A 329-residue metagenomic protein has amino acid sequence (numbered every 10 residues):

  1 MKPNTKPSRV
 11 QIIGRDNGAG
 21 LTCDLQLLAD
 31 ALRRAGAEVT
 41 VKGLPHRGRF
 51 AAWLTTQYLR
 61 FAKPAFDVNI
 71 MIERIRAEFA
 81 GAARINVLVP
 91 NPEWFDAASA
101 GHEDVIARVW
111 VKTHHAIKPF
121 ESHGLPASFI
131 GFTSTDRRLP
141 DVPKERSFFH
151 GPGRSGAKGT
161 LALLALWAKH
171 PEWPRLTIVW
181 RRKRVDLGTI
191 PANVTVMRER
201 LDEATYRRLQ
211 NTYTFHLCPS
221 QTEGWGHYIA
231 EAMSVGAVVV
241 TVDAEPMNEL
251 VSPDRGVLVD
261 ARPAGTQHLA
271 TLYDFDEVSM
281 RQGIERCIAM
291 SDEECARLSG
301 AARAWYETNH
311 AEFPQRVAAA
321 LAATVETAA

Functional and structural regions predicted by a protein language model:
M1-I72, Q315, A329: N-terminal pre-catalytic "stem/leader" segment of glycosyltransferase-like enzymes
T40-H123: Extended catalytic core of nucleotide-activated donor transferases of GT-like folds
A98-A100, E121-S122, S128-S147: Acidic anion/phosphate-binding donor-loop and adjacent secondary structure in glycosyltransferase catalytic cores
L139-K158, L164-P171, L176-I178: Conserved donor-binding/catalytic core segment of Leloir-type glycosyltransferases
R184-R208, T214-F215: Nucleotide-activated donor-binding/catalytic signature segment of Leloir-type glycosyltransferases, i.e., the conserved
Q221: Aromatic "clamp/platform" in nucleotide-sugar-dependent glycosyltransferases that forms part of the donor/acceptor
V238-T241, P246-V251, V257-L258: Short hydrophobic beta-strand element within catalytic cores of glycosyltransferases and related nucleotide-activated
V278, Q282, A289-A322: A charged, aromatic-enriched C-terminal amphipathic alpha-helix characteristic of glycosyltransferases across folds
